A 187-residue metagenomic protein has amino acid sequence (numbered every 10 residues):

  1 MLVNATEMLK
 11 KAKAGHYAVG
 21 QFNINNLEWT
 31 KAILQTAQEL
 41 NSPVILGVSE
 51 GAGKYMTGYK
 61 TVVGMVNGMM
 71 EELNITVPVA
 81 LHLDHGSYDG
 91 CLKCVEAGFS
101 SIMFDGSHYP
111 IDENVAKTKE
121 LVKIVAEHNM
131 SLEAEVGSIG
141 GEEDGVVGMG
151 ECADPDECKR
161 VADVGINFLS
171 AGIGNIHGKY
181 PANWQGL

Functional and structural regions predicted by a protein language model:
V3-G15, N26-A52, T57-T76, H85-L187: Alpha/beta enzyme core
Y17-G20: Boundary/entry segment of secreted carbohydrate-active catalytic domains
